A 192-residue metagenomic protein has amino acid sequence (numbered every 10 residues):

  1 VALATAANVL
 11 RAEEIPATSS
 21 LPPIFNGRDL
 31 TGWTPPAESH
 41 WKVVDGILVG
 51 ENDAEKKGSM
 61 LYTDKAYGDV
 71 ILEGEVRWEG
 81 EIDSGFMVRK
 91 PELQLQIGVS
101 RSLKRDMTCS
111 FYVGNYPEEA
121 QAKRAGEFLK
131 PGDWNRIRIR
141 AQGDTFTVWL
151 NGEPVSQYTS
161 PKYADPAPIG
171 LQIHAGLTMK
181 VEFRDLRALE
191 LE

Functional and structural regions predicted by a protein language model:
V1-A2: N-terminal export leaders
V9-E192: Carbohydrate-interacting regions of secretory-pathway proteins
